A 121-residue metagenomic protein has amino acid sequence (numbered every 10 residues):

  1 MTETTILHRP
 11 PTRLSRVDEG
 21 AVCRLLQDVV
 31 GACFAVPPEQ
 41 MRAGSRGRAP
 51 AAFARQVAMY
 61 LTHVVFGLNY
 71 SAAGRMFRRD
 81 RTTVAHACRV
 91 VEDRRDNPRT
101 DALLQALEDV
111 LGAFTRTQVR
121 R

Functional and structural regions predicted by a protein language model:
M1-D28, R121: General nucleic-acid-binding
Q27, N69-Y70: Helix-turn-helix DNA-binding elements, focusing on the entry/boundary residues of the two helices that contact DNA
A32-R55: Short, Lys/Arg-enriched anionic-surface-contact patches
A52-G67: Short, amphipathic alpha-helical "recognition" segments used to contact nucleic acids or chromatin
H63, A87-C88, R95: DNA major-groove recognition helix of helix-turn-helix
S71-F77: Short alpha-helical "recognition helix" segments of helix-turn-helix
T83-A85: Helix-turn-helix DNA-binding helix
R95-A113: Short Lys/Arg-enriched helix C-cap and helix-to-coil transition segments that create basic nucleic-acid-contact patches
